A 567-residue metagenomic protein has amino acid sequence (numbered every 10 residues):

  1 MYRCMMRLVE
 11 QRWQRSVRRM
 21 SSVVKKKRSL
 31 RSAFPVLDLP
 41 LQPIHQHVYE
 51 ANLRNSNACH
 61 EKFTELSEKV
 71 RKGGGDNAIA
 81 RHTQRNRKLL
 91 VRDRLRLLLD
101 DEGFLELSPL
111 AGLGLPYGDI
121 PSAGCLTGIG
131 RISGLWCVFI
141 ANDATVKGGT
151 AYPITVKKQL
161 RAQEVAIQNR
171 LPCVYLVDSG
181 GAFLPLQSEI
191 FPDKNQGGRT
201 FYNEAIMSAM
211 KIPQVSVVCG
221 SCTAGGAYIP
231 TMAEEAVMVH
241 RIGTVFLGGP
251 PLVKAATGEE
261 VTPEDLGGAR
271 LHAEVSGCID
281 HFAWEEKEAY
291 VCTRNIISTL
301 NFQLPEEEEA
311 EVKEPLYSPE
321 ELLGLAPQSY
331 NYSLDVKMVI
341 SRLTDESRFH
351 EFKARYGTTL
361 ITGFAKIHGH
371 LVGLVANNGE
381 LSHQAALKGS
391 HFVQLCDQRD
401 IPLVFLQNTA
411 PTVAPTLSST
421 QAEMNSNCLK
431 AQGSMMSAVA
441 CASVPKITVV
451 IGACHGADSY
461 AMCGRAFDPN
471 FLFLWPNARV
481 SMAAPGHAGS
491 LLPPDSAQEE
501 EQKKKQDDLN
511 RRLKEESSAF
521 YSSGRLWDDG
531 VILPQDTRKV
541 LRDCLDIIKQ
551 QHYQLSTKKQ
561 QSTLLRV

Functional and structural regions predicted by a protein language model:
M1-W13: N-terminal chloroplast transit peptides
Y2, R19-V567: Ligand-binding clefts of soluble mixed alpha/beta catalytic domains
